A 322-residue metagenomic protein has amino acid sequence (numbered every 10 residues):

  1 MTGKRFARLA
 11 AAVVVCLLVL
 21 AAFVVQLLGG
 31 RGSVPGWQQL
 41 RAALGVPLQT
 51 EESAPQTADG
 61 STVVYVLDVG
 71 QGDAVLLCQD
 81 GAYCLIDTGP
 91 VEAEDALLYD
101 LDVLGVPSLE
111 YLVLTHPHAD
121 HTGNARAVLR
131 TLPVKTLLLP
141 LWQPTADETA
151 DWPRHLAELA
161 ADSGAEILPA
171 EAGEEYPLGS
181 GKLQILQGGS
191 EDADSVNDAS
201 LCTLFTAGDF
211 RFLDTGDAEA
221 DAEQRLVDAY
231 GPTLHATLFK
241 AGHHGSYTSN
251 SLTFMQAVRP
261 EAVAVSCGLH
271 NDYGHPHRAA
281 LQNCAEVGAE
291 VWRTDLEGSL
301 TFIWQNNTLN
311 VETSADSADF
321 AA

Functional and structural regions predicted by a protein language model:
T2-A322: Non-globular, low-confidence helical/coil segments that flank catalytic cores
